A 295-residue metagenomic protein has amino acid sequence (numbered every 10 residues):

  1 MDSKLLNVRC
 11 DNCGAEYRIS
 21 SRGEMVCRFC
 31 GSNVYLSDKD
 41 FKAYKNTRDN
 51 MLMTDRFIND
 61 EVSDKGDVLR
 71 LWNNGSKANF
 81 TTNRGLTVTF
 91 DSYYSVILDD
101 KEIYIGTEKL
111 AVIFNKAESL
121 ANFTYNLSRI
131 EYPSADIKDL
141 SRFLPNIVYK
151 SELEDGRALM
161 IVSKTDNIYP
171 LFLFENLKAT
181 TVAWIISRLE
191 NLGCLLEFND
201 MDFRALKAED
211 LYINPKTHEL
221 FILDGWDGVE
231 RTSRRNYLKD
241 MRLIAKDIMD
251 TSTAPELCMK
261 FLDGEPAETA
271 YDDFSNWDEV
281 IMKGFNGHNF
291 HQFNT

Functional and structural regions predicted by a protein language model:
L5-N7, E24: Residues immediately within or flanking Cys/His clusters that coordinate Zn2+ in small zinc-binding modules
D11-N12, F29: Short, cysteine/histidine-rich loop/knuckle motifs that typically chelate Zn2+
G14-Y17, V34-L36: Cys/His-rich microdomains that often coordinate metals
C30-F41: Short Cys/His-rich micro-motifs in 6-15 aa windows
N59-N146: ATP-binding glycine-rich loop module of kinase domains
S141-A183: Conserved structural core of kinase catalytic domains
N191-D202: Protein kinase catalytic-loop region centered on the HRD/HxD motif
D202-A205, Y212-T295: C-lobe/activation-segment region of protein kinase-like
